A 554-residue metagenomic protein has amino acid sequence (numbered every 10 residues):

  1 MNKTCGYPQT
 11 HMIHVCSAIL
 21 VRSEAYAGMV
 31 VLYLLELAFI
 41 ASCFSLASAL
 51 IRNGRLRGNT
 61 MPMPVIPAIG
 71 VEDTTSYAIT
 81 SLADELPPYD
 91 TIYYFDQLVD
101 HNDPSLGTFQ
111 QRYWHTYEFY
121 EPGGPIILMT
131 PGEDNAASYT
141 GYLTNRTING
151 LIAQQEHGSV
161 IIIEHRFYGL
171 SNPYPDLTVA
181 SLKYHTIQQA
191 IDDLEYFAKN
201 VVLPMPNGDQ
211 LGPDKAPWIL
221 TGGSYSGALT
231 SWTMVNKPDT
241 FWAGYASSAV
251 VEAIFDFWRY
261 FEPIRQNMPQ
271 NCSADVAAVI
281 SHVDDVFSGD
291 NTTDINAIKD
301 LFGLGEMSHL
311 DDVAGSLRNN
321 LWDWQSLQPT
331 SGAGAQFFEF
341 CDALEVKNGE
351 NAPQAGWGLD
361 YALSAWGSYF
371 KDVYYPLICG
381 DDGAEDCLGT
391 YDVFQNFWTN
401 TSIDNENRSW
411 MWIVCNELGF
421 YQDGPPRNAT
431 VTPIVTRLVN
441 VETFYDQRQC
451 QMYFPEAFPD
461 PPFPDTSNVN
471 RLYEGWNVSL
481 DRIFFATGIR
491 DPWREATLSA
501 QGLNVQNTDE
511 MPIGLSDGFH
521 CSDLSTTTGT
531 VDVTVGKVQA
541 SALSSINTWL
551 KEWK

Functional and structural regions predicted by a protein language model:
A18, G28-R52: Fungal secretory targeting signals
F44-S159, L170, Y184, S544 (+1 more regions): Catalytic-loop region of hydrolases
F167-A180, F255, D523-L524: Glycine-rich "HGGG/HGxG" loop immediately N-terminal to the catalytic nucleophile of the alpha/beta-hydrolase
L182-P206: Alpha/beta-hydrolase active-site loop
D209-G223: Alpha/beta-hydrolase fold nucleophile elbow
G227-P238, V251: Short glycine-enriched nucleophile-adjacent loop and the immediately C-terminal alpha-helix near the catalytic center
T240-N351: A catalytic-pocket lid/entrance helix-loop region that shapes and gates access to the active site across common
L321-K554: C-terminal subdomain of alpha/beta-hydrolase-fold enzymes, centered on the catalytic histidine and its supporting
